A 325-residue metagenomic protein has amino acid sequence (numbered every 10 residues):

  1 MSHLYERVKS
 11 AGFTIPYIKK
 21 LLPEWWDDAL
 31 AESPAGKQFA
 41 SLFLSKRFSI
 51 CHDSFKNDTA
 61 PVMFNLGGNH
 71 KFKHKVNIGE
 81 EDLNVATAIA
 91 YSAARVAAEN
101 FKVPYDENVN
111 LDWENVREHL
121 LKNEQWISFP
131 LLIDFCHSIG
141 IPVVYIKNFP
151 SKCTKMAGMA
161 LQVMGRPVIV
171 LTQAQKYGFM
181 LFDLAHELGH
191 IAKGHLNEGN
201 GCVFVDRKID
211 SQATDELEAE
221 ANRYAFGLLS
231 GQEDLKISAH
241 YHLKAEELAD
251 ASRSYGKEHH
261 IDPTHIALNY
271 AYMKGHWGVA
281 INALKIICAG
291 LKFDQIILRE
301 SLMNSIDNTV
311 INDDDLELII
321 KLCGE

Functional and structural regions predicted by a protein language model:
M1-E325: Active-site hotspot residues in diverse enzymes, especially metal/ion-binding acidic/histidine motifs
